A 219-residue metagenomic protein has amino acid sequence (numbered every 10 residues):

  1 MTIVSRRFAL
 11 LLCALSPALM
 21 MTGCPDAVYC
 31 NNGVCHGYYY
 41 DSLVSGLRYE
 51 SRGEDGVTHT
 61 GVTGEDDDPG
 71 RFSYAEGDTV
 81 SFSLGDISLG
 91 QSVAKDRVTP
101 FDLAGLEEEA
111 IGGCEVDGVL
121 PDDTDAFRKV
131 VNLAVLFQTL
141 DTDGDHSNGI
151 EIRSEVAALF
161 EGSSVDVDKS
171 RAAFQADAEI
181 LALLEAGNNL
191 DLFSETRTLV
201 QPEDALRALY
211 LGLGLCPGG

Functional and structural regions predicted by a protein language model:
M1-R6: N-terminal secretory signal peptides that target proteins for export/translocation
A9-M20: Bacterial N-terminal signal peptides
C24-G219: Feature for extracytoplasmic/surface-facing segments of secreted or surface-associated proteins, emphasizing
